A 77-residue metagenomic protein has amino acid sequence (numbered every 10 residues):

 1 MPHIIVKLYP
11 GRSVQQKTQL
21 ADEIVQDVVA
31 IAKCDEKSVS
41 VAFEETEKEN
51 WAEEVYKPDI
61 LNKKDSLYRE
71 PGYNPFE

Functional and structural regions predicted by a protein language model:
P2-E77: A domain-level signal for the structural core that forms small-molecule/cofactor-binding pockets and catalytic centers
